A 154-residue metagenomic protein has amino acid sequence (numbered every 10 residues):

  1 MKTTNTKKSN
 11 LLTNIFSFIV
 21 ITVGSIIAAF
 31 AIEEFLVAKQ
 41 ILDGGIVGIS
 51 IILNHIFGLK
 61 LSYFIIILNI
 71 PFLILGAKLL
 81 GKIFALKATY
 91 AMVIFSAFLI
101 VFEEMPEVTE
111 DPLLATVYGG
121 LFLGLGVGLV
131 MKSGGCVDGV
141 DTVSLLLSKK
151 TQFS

Functional and structural regions predicted by a protein language model:
K2-S154: Core subunits and conserved enzymes of cellular information-processing and envelope-translocation systems across
